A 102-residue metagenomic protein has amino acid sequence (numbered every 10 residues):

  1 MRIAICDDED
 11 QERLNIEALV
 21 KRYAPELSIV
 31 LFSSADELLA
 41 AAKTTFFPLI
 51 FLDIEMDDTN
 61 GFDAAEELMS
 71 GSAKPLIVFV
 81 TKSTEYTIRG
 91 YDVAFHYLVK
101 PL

Functional and structural regions predicted by a protein language model:
M1-A4: Non-catalytic signal-transmission and effector/linker regions of two-component phosphorelay proteins
C6, S28, Y97: Short, flexible active-site loop motifs that bind/organize anionic cofactors or intermediates
D7-E9, K82: Acidic di-acidic motifs
E9-V30, S70: Two-component/phosphorelay signaling modules centered on CheY-like receiver
I29-E37: Conserved Asp/Asn-Gly motif in the active-site loop of CheY-like receiver
D36-L102: CheY-like receiver
